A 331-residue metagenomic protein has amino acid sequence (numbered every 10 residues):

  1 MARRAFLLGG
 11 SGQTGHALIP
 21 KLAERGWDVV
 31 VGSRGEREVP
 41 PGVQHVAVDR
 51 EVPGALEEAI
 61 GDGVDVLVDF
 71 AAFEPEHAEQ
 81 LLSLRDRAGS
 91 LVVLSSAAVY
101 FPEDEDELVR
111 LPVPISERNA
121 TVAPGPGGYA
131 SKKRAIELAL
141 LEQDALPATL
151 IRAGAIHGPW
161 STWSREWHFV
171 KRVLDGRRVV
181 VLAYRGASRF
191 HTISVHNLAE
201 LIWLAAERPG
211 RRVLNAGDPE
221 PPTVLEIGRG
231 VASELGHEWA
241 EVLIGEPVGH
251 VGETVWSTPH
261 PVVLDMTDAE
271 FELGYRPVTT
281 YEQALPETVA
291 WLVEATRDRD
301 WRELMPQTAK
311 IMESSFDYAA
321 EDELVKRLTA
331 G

Functional and structural regions predicted by a protein language model:
A5-R25: N-terminal Rossmann NAD(P)H-binding glycine-rich loop of SDR-like oxidoreductase domains
L8, G158, L182-S188, L214-P222 (+3 more regions): Glycine-rich Rossmann NAD(P)(H)-binding loop
G35-V93, V99-P102: NAD(P)H-binding glycine-rich loop region in Rossmannoid oxidoreductase-like domains and their noncatalytic homologs
E79-R134, L141-E142, T149: Conserved Rossmann-fold NAD(P)-dependent oxidoreductase catalytic core, especially the SDR/UDP-sugar
V122, R172-I193: A conserved pocket-lining segment of Rossmann-fold NAD(P)-dependent short-chain dehydrogenase/reductase
P126, G154-S164, Y184-H196, D218-E220: Glycine-rich "substrate-gating" loop/helix at the edge of Rossmann-like oxidoreductase active sites
I136-W160: Conserved beta-loop-beta element that borders a ligand/cofactor-binding pocket
L201-V255, H260-P261, M266, P286 (+1 more regions): Mid/C-terminal beta-alpha module of Rossmann-like enzyme folds, strongest in SDR-family dehydrogenases/epimerases
